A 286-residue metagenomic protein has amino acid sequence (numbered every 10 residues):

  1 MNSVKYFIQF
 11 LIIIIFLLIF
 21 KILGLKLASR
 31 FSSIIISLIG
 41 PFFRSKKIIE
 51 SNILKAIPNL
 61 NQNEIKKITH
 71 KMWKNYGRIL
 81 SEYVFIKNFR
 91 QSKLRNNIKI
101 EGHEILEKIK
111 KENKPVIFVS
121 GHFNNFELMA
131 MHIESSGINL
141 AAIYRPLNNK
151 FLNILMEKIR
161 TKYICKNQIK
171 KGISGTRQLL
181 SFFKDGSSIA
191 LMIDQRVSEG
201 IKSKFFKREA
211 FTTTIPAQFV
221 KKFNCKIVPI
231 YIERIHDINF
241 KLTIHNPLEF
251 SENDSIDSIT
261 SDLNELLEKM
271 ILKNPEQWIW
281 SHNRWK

Functional and structural regions predicted by a protein language model:
M1-I117: Membrane-anchoring hydrophobic helices of lipid-metabolizing enzymes
I15, L27, I49-N52, M129 (+5 more regions): Hydrophobic alpha-helical segments typical of transmembrane helices and their membrane-interface/capping positions
L60, K66-H70, K108-K111, S135 (+1 more regions): Non-catalytic C-terminal accessory region of glycerolipid acyltransferases and related lyso-lipid remodeling enzymes
E112-G172, E199-S203, R208-E209: Catalytic core of membrane glycerolipid acyltransferases/transacylases, capturing the structured, soluble-facing
